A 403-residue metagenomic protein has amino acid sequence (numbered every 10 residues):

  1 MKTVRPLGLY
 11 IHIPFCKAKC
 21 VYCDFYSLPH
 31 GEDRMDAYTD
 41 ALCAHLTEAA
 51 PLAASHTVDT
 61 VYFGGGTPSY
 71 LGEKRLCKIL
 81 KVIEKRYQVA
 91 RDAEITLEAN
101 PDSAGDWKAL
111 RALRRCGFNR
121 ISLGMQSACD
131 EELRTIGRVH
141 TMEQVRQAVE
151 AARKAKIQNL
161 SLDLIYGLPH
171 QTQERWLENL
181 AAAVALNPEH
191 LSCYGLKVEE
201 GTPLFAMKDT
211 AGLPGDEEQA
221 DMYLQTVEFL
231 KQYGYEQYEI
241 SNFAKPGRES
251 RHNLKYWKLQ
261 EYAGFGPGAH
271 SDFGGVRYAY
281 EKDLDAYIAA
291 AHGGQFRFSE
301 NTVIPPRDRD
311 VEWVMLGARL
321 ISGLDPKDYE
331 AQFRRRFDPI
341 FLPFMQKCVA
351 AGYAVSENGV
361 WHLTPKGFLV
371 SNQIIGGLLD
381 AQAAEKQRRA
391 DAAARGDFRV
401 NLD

Functional and structural regions predicted by a protein language model:
V4-G8, S27-P51, H56-R335, K386 (+1 more regions): C-terminal scaffold of the Radical SAM
P14-F25: Local cysteine-cluster metal-coordination motifs and their immediate loop/turn environment, predominantly Fe-S cluster
C16, E189, E261, N358-V360: Beta-strand-connecting loop/turn residues
R335-K347: Short amphipathic alpha-helical interaction segments
V349-G359: A short, conserved structural fragment
N358-I374: Accessory beta->alpha helical hairpin/"wing" motif in late/C-terminal subdomains of nucleic-acid enzymes
L379-D391: Generic C-terminal helix-cap and adjacent flexible tail
